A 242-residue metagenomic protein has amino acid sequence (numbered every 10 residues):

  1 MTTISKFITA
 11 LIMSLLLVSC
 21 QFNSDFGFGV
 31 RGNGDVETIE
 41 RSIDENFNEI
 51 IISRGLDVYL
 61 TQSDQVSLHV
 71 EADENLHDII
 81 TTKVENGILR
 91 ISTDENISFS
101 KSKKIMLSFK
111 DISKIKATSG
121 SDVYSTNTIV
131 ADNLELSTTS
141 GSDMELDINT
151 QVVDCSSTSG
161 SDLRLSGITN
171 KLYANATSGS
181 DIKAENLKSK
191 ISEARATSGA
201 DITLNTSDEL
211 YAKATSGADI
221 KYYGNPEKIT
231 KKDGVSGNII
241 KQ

Functional and structural regions predicted by a protein language model:
M1-T158, D162-T177, D181-Q242: Intrinsically disordered, low-complexity terminal regions
